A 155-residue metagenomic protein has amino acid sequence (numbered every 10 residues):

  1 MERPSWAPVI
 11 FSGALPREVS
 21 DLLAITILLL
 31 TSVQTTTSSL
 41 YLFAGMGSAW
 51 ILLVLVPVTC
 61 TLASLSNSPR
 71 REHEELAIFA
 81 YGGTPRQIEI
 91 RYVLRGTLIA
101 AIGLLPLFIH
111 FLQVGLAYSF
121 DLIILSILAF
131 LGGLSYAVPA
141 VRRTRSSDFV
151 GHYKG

Functional and structural regions predicted by a protein language model:
M1-A24, T144, D148, K154: Cytosolic-side membrane-entry/anchor segment at the start of a transmembrane helix
P16-I27, L55-V56, R86-F111: Selective transmembrane-helix segments that form parts of the transport pathway or gating/packing helices in multipass
E18-P69: Hydrophobic alpha-helical transmembrane segments of multi-pass inner-membrane transport and secretion
L29-S38, L104, F108-L112, G133-R142: Short hydrophobic alpha-helical membrane-anchoring segments
S48-V56, I123-A137: Membrane-embedded alpha-helical segments, specifically the hydrophobic cores of selected transmembrane helices
V58-L94: Interfacial "coupling" helices/loops that link adjacent transmembrane helices in transporter permeases
G103-F130: Short helix-loop junctions at transmembrane helix boundaries
L131-G155: C-terminal membrane-exit region of the final transmembrane helix in multipass inner-membrane proteins
